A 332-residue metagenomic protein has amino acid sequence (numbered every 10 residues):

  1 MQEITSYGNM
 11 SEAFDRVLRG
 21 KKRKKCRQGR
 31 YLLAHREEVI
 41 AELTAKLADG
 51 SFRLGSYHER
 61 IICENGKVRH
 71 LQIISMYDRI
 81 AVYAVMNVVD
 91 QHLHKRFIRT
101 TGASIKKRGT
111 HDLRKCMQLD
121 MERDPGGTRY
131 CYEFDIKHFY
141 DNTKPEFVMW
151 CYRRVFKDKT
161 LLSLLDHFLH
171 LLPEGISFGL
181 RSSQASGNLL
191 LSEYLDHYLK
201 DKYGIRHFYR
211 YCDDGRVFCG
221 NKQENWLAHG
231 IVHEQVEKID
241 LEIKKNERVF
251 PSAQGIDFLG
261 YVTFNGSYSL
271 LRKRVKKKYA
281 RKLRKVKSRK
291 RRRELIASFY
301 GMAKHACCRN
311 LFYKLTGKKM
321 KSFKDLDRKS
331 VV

Functional and structural regions predicted by a protein language model:
M1, V82, M86-K144: Active-site-proximal segment of RNA-dependent polymerases
M1-A41, K329: Non-catalytic, polymerase-adjacent accessory regions of viral genome-replication enzymes
K22-Q28, G55-I80, R96-R108, F168-L189: Short, conserved non-catalytic motifs in the polymerase core
R36-K67: Active-site-flanking structural segment that lines cofactor/substrate pockets
L43-G50, A228-D240: Inter-domain linker/hinge segments that demarcate the starts of reverse transcriptase and RNase H-type modules
K46, N65, R114-C212, R216-I231 (+4 more regions): Conserved polymerase palm-domain catalytic core
I74, R79, Y83, F168-L171 (+2 more regions): Right-hand nucleic-acid polymerase module
